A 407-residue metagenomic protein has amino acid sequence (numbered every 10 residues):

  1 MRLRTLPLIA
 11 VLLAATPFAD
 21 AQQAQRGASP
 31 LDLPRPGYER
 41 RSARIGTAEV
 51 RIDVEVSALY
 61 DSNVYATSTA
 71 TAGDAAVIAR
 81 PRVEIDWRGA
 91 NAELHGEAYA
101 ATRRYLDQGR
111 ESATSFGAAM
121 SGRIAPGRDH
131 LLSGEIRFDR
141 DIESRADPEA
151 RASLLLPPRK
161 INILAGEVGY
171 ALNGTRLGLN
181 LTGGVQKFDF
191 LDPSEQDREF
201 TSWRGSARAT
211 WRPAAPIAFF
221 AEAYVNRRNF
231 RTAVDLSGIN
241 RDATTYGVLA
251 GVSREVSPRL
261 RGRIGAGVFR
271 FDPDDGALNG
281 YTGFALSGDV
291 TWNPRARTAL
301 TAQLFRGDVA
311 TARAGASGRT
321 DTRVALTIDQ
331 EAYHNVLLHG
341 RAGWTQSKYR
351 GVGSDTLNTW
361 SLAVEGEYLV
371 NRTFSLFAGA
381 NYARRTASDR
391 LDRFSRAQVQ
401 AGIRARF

Functional and structural regions predicted by a protein language model:
M1-L31: Cleavable N-terminal export/targeting peptides
A21-F407: Gram-negative and organellar
